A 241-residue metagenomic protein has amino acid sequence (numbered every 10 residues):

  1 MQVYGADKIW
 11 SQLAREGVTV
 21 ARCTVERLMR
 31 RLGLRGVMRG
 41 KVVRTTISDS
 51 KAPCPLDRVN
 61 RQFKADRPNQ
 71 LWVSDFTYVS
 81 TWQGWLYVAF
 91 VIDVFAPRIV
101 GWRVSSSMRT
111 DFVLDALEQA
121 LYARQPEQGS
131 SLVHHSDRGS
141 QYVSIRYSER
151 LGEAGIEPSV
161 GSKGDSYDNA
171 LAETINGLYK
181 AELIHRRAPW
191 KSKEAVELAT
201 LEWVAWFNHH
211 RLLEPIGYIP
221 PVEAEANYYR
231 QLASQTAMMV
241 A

Functional and structural regions predicted by a protein language model:
M1-A241: Charged DNA-binding/catalytic regions of mobile-element recombinases
